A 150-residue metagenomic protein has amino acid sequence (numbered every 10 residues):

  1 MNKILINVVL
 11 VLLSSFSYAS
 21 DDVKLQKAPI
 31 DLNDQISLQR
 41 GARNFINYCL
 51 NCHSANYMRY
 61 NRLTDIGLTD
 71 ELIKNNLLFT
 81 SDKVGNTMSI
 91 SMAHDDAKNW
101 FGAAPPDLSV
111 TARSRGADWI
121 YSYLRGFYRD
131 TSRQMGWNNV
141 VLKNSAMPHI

Functional and structural regions predicted by a protein language model:
M1-L32: Post-cleavage N-terminal segment of exported redox proteins
S20-R43, S54-D65, L72-K74: Electrostatic cytochrome c docking/interface patches
R40, S54, L68, I73 (+3 more regions): Non-cytosolic ectodomains/luminal loops of secretory-pathway membrane proteins
R43-A55, I90-H94, A104-V110, R115 (+1 more regions): C-type cytochrome heme c attachment motif
L63-N99, A103-P105, T111: Structured domain cores in non-transmembrane regions
N86, P106, S145, H149: Flexible, active-site-adjacent loop/turn segments at secondary-structure boundaries
I120-I150: Extracytoplasmic/lumenal ectodomains and periplasmic regions of secretory and membrane proteins
